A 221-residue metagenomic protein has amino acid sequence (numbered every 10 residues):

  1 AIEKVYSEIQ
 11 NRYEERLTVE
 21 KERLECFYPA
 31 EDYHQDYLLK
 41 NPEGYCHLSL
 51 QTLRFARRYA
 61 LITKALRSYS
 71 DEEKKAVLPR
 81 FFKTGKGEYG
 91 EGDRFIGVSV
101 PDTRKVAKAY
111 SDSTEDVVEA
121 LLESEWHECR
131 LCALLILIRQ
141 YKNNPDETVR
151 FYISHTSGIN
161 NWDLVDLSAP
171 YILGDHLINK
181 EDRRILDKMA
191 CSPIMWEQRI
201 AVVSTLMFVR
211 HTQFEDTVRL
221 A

Functional and structural regions predicted by a protein language model:
A1-L61: Flexible coil/turn and secondary-structure edge motifs
A60-A221: Alpha-helical scaffold domains
